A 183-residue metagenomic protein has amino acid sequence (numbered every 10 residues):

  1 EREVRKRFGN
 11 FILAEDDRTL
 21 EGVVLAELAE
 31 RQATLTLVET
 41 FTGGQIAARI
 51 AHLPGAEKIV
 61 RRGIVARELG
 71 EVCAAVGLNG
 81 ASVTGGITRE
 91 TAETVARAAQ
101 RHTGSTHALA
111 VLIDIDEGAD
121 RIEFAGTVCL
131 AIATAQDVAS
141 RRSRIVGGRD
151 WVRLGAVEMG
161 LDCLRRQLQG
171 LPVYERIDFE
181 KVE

Functional and structural regions predicted by a protein language model:
E1-E183: Short alpha-helical segments enriched in small residues
